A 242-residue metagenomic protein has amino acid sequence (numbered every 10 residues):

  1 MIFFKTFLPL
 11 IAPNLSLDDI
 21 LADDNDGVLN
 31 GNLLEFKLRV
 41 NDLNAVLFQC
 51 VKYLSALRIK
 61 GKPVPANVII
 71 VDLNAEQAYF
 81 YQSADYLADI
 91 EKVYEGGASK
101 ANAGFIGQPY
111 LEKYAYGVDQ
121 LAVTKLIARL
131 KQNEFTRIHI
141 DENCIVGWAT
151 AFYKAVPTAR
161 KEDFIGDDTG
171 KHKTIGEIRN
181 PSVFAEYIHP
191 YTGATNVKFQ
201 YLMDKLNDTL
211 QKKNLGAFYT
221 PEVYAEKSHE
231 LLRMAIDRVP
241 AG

Functional and structural regions predicted by a protein language model:
M1-F4, D42-Q49, G216-H229: Phosphate/oxyanion-binding active-site loops and adjacent basic polyanion-contact surfaces
M1-I20: Acidic-basic catalytic patches of nuclease active cores, encompassing PD-(D/E)XK and other metal-cofactor nuclease
L8-A12, S55-R58, R233: A general structural signal for alpha-helical elements within enzymatic catalytic domains
L21, V71-V118: Domain-level recognition of nuclease-like catalytic cores that cleave nucleotide substrates
N25-L34: Active-site beta-strand-loop-beta-strand hairpin of nuclease catalytic cores that positions key catalytic residues
L29, D42-D89: Nucleic-acid nuclease catalytic cores
E35, G117-G242: Class I S-adenosyl-L-methionine
L38-V40: Conserved protein-kinase N-lobe ATP-binding Lys motif
